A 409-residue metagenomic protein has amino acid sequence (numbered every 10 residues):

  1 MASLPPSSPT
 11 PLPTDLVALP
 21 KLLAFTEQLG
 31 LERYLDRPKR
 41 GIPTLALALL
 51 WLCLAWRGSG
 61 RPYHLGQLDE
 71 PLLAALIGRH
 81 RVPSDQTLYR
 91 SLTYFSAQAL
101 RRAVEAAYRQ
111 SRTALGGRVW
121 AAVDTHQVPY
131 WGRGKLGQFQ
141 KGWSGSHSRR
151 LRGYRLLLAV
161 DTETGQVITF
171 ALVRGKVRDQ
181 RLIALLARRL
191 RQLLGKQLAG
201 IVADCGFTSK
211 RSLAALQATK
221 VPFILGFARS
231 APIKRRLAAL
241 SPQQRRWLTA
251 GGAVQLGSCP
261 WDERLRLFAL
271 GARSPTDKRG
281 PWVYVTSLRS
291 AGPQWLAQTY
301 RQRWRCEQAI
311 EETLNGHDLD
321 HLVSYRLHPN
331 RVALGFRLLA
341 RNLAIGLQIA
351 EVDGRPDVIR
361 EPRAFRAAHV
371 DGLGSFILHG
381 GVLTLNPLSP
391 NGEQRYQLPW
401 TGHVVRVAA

Functional and structural regions predicted by a protein language model:
M1-R150, L158-K176, I183-L193, T219 (+2 more regions): Dynamic "connector" segments at or just before major functional cores
A2-S3, L29-E32, L68-P71, T276-P281 (+3 more regions): Short acidic (Asp/Glu) and glycine-rich catalytic loops that position anionic groups and cofactors
L65, P293-V332, F336, A340-A344: Short amphipathic alpha-helical "interface-anchor" segments enriched in bulky aromatics
Q138, H147-R155, D277-R279, R305-C306: Short, flexible loop/turn motifs enriched in small residues
R188-L193, Q197-C205: A conserved hydrophobic secondary-structure block that centers on an alpha-helix together with its immediately flanking
I201-K210, R229-P232: Acidic, metal-coordinating catalytic cores used for nucleic-acid/nucleotide bond scission and strand-transfer chemistry
A214, A218-D318, W400-A409: An anionic, glycine-rich sequence signature occurring as long contiguous blocks
D320-H379: Basic, amphipathic alpha-helical segments enriched in Lys/Arg and hydrophobic/aromatic residues
